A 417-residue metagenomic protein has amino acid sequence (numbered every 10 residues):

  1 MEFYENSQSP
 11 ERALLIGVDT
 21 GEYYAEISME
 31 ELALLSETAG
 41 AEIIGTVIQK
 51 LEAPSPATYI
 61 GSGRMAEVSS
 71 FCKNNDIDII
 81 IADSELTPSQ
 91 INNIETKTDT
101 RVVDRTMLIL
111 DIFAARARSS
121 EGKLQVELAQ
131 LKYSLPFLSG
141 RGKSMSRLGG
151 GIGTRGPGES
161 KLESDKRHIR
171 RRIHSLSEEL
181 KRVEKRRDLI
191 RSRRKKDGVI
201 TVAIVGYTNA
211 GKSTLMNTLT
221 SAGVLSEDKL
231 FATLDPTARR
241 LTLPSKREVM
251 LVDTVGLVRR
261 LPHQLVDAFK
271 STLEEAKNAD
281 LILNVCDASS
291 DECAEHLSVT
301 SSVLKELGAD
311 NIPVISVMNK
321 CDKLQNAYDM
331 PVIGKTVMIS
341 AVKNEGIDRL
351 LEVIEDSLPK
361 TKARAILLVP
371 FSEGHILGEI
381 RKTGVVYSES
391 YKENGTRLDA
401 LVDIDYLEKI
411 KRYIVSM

Functional and structural regions predicted by a protein language model:
M1-L110, M417: N-terminal accessory targeting/assembly segments
M1-V18, S139-A210, M216, D291 (+1 more regions): C-terminal-of-GTPase-core extension/linker across diverse P-loop GTPases
E2-E5, E26-E30, A53-S69, D235-P236 (+2 more regions): Switch II of P-loop NTPase G domains
M29-E37, S69-N74, L86-D99, K246-R247 (+1 more regions): Conserved C-terminal guanine-recognition region of P-loop GTPase G domains, centered on the G4
T106-L110, L230-F231, A341-N344: Short, acidic/turn-prone active-site loops that include or flank metal/cofactor- and phosphate-binding residues
M107-A129: Short alpha-helix plus adjacent loop in nuclease-associated cores
R187, R194-I200, L219-M250, V258-A268 (+2 more regions): Switch I (effector-binding) loop of TRAFAC-class P-loop GTPase G-domains
